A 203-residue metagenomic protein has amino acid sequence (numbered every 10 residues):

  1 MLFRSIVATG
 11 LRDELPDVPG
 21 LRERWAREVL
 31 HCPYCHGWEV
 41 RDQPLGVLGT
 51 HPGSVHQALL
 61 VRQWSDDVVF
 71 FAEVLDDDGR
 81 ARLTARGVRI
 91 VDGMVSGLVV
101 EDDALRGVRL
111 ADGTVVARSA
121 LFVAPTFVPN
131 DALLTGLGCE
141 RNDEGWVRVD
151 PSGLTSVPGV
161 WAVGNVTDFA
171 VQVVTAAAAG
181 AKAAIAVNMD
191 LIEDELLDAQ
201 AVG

Functional and structural regions predicted by a protein language model:
M1-L2: Short, small-residue-biased leader/transition segments that mark boundaries at the very start of proteins
S5-V7, Q63-V149, I192-G203: A Rossmann-like FAD-binding core segment of flavoenzymes
G10-L11, N165: Glycine-rich His-Gly loop
L11-L59: Glycine-rich dinucleotide-binding loop and its adjacent helix/turn
D17, E23-E39, P125-Q172, K182 (+1 more regions): FAD-site-proximal beta/loop scaffold in flavoenzymes
G49, A72, G164: Short beta-strand/turn micro-motifs composed of small residues that flank or help shape donor/cofactor-binding pockets
V55-L59, V163-G203: A conserved FAD-binding loop/helix module that cradles the flavin
